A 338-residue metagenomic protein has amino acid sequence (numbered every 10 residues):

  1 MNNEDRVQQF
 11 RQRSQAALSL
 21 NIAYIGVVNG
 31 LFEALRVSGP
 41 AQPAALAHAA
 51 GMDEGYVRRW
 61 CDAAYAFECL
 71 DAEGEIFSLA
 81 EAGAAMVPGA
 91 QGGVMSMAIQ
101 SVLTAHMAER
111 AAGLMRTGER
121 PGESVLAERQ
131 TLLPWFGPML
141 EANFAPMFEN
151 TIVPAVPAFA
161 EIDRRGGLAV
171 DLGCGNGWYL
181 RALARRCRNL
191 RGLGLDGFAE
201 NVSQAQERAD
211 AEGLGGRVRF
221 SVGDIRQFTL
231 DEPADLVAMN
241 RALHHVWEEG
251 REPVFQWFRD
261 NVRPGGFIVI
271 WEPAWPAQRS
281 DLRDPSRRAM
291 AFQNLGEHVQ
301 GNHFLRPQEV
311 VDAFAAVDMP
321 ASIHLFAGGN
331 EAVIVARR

Functional and structural regions predicted by a protein language model:
R13-A17, I25, A63-G167: Conserved Class I S-adenosyl-L-methionine-dependent methyltransferase catalytic core
R165-G175: Conserved class I S-adenosyl-L-methionine
V170, L180, A184-I225: Class I SAM-dependent methyltransferase SAM/SAH-binding core
R226-V237: A short acidic, Gly/Pro-enriched loop at the edge of an enzyme's catalytic core that lines a small-molecule cofactor
D235-E249: A short SAM/SAH-binding and catalytic strip from SAM-dependent methyltransferases
E252-P264: A short glycine-rich, Lys/Arg-flanked "PGG" loop and its adjoining helix->strand segment in the class I
V269-A316, I323-H324: C-terminal alpha-helical "lid/dimerization" subdomain adjacent to the S-adenosyl-L-methionine
V317-R338: Core SAM-dependent methyltransferase catalytic element
